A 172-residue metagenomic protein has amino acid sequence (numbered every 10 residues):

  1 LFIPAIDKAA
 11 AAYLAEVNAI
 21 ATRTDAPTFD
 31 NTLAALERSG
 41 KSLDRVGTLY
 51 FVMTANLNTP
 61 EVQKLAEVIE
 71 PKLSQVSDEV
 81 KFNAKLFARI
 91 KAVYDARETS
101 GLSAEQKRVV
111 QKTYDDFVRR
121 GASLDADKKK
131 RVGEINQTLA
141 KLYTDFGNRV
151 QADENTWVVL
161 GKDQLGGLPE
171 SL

Functional and structural regions predicted by a protein language model:
L1-L172: Zn2+-dependent metallopeptidase catalytic domains
